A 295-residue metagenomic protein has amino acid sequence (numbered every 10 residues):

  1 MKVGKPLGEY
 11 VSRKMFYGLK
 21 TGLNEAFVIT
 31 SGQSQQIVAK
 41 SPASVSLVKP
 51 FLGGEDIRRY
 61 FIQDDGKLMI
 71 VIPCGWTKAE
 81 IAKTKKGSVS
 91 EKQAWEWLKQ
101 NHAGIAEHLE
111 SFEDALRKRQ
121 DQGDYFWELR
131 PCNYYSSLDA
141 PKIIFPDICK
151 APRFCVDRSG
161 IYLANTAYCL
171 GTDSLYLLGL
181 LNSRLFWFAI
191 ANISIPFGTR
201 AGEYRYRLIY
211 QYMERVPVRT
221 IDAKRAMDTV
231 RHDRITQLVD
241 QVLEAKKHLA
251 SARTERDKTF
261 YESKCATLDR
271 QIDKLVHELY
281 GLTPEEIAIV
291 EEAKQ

Functional and structural regions predicted by a protein language model:
M1-D228: Polybasic, glycine- and aromatic-enriched phosphate-binding surface used to engage nucleic acids
K2-L7, G104, V218-Q295: Non-catalytic DNA-recognition/assembly elements of restriction-modification systems
